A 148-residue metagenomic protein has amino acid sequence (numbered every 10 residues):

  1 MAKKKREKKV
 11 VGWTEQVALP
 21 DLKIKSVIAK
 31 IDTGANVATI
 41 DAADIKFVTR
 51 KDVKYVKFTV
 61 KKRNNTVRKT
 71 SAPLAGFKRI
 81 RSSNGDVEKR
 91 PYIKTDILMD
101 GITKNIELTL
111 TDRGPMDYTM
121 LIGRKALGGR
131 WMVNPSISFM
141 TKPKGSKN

Functional and structural regions predicted by a protein language model:
M1-N148: Pepsin/retropepsin-fold aspartyl endopeptidases
